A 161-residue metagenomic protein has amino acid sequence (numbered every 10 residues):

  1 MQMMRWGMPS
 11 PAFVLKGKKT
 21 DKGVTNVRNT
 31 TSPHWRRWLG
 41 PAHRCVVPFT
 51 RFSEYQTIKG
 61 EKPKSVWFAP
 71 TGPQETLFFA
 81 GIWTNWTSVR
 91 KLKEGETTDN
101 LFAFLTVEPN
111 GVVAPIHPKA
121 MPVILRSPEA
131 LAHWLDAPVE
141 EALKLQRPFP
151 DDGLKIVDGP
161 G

Functional and structural regions predicted by a protein language model:
M1-C45, A69, Q74, A80 (+1 more regions): Short, His- and charge-rich active-site/binding loops that engage polyanionic ligands
G17, Y55-K62: Cytochrome P450 core scaffold surrounding the K-helix E-X-X-R motif and the conserved "meander" helix-loop region
W35-W38, T57-I58, K93, V113-I116: Short histidine-centered beta-strand/loop micro-motifs that create catalytic or ligand/metal-coordination sites
P48-F49: A secondary-structure boundary/capping signal
F52-E54, E75, N85-W86, L131: Short, catalytically relevant binding-site loops at active-site mouths
F68-V89, K93-T97, F102-T106: A motif-centric signal for short, conserved binding hotspots located in accessible loops or intrinsically disordered
T97, L105-G161: C-terminal accessory segment of soluble enzyme catalytic cores
